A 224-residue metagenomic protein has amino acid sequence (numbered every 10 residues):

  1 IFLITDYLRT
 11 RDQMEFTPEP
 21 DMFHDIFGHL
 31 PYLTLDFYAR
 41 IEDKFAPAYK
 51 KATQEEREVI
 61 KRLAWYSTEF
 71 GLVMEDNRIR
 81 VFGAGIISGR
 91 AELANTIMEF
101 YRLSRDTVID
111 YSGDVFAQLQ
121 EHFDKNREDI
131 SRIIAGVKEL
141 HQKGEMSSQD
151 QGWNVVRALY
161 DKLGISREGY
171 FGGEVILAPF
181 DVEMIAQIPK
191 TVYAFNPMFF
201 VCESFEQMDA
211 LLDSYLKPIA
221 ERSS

Functional and structural regions predicted by a protein language model:
I1-S224: Core of folded catalytic or high-affinity ligand/protein-binding domains in predominantly eukaryotic proteins
